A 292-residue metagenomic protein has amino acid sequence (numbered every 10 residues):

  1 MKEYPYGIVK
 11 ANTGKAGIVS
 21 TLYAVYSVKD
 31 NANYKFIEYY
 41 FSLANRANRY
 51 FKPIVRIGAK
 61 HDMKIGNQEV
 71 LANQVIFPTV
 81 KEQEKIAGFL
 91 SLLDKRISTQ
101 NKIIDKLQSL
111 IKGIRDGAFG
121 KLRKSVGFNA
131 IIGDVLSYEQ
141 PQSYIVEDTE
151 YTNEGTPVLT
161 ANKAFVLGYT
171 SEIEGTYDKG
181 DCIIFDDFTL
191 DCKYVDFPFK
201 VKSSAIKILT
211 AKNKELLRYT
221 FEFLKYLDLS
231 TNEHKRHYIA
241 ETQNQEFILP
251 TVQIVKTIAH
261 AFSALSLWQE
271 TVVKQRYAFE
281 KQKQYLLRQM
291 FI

Functional and structural regions predicted by a protein language model:
M1-N45, R56, G66, A161-K225 (+1 more regions): A short beta-sheet element
A24-Y34, P53, D62-E84, I206-K214 (+5 more regions): Proline-centric
A47-F51: Periplasmic-binding protein-like
A72, G120-S143, D148-K163, R276: Non-catalytic DNA-recognition/assembly elements of restriction-modification systems
F77-A130, L249-I292: Amphipathic alpha-helical coiled-coil/heptad-repeat segments
I103, Y151, H237-Y238: Short, glycine-/polar-rich solvent-exposed loops and beta-turns at beta-strand/coil boundaries
